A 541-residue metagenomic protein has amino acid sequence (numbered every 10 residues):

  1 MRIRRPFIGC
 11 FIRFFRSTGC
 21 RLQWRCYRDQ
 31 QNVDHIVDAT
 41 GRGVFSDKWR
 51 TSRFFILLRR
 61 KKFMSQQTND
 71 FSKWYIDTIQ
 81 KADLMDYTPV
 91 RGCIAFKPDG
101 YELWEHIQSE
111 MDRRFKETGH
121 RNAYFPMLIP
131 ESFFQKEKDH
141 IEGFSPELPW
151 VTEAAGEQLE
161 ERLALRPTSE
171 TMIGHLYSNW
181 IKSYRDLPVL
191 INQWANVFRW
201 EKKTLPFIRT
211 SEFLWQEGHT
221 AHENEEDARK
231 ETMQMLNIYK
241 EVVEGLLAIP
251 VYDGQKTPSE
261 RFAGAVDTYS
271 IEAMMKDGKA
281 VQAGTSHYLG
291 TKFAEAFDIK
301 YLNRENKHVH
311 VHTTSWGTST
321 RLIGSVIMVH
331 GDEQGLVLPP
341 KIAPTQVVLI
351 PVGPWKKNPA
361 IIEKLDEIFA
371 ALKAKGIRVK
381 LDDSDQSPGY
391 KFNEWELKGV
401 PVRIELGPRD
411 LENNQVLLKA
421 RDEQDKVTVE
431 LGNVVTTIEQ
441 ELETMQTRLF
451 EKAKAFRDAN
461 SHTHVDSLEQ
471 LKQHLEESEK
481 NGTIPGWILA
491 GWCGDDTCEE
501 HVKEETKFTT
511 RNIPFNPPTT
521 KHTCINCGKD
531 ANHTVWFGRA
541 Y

Functional and structural regions predicted by a protein language model:
M1-I8: N-terminal helix-forming leader/targeting segments
V33-A39: Short hydrophobic alpha-helical segments enriched in small aliphatic residues
R60-Y541: NTP/phosphate- and nucleic-acid-binding module
